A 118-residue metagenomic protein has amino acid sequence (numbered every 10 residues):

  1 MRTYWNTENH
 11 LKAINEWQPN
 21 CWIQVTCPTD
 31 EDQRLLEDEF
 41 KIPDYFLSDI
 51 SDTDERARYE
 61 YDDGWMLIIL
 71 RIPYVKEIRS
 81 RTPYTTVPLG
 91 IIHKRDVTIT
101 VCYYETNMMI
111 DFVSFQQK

Functional and structural regions predicted by a protein language model:
M1-K118: Peripheral, non-transmembrane regulatory/ligand-interaction domains of membrane transport proteins
